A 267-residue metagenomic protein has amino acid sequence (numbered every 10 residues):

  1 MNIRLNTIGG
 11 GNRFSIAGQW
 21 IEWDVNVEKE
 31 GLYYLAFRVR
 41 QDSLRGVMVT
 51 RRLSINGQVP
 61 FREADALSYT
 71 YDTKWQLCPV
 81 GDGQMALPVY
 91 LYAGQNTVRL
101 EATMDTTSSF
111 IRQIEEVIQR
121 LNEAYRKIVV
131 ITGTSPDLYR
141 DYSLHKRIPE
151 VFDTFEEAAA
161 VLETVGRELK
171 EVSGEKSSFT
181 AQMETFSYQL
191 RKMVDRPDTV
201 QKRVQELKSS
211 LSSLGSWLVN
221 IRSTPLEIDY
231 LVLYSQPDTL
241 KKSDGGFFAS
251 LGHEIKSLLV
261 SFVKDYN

Functional and structural regions predicted by a protein language model:
M1-L259: Extracytoplasmic
